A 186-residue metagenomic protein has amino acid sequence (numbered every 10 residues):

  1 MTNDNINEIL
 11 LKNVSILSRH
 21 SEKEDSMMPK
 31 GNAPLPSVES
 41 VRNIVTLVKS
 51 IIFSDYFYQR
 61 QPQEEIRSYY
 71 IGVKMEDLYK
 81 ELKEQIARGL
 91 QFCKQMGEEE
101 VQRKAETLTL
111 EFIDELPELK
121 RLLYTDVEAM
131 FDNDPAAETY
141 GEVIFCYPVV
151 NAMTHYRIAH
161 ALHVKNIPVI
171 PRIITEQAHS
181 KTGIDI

Functional and structural regions predicted by a protein language model:
M1-E176: Terminal amphipathic alpha-helical/low-complexity segments used for targeting or macromolecular assembly
I174, A178-I186: Structural signal for interior beta-strand "rungs" in well-ordered beta-sheet cores of soluble enzyme domains
